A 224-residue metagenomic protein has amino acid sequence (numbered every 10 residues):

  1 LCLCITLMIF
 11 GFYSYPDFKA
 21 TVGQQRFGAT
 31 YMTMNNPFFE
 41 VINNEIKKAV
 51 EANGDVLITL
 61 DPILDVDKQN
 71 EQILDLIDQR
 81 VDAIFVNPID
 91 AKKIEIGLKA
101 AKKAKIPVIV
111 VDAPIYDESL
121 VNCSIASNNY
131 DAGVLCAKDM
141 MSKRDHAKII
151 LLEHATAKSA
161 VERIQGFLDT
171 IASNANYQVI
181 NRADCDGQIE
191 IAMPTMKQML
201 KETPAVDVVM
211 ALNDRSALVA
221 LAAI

Functional and structural regions predicted by a protein language model:
L1-F12: Hydrophobic membrane-insertion alpha-helices, especially the h-region of bacterial N-terminal signal peptides
F27-E45, N53, I58-E71, D75 (+4 more regions): Extracytoplasmic "Venus flytrap"
G28, V81-P88, P107-V111, I150-L151 (+2 more regions): Periplasmic-binding protein-like
F38-D55, A132-C136, S159-Y177, I191 (+2 more regions): Short, solvent-exposed amphipathic alpha-helices that sit in or adjacent to ligand/effector-binding or catalytic
V50-P62, V66, K148-E153, L168-E190: Short beta-strand elements in bilobed, periplasmic/extracellular small-molecule ligand-binding domains
Q69, I125-I149, E162, I189-M193: Hydrophobic alpha-helical segments within soluble ligand-binding/sensing domains
P88-A101, F167, I180-N181, D186-I224: Hydrophobic alpha-helical
A91-D131, S142, K148: Flexible loop/hinge segments that line or gate small-molecule binding clefts
